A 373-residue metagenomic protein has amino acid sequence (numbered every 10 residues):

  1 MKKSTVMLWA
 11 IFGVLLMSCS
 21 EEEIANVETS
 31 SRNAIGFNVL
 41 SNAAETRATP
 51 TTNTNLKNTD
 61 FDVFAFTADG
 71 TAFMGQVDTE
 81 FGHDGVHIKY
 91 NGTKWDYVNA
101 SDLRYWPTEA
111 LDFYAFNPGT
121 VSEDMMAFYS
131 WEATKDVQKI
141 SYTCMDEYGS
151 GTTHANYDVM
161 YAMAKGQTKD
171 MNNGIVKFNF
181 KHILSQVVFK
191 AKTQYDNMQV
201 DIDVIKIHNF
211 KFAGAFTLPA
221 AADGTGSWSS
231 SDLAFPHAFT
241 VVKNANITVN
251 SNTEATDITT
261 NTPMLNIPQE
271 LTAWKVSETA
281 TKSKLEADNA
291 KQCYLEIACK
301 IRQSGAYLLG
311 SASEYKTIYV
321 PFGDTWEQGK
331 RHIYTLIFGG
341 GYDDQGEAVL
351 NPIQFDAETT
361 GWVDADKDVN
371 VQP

Functional and structural regions predicted by a protein language model:
M1-M7: Bacterial N-terminal signal peptides that target proteins for export
L15-S18: C-terminal motif of bacterial Sec signal peptides marking the signal peptidase cleavage site
E21-F212, A238-D257, N261-M264, E296-A298 (+2 more regions): Short, low-hydrophobicity acidic/polar segments
F189, K243-F322: Extended serine/threonine-enriched, polar tracts that run as long, contiguous segments within proteins
F210-A221: Short aromatic-acidic-glycine turn motif
T256, N289-P373: Exposed, polar/acidic Ser/Thr-rich sequence context and nearby capping/turn residues that mark flexible linkers
